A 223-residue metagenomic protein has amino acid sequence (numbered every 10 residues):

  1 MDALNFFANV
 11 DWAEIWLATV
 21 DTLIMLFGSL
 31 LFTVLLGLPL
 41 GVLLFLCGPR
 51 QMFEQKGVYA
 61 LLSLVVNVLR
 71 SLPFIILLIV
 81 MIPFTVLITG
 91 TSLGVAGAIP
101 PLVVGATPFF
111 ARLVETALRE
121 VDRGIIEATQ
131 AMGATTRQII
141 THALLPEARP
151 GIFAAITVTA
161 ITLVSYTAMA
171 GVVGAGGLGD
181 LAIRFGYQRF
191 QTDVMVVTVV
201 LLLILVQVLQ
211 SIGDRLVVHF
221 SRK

Functional and structural regions predicted by a protein language model:
I15-L46: Transmembrane alpha-helix signature in integral membrane proteins
L17, D21-M25, R70, F74-F109 (+1 more regions): Loop-to-helix entry region at the N-terminal start of transmembrane alpha-helices in multi-pass membrane transporters
L35-L40, A96-P100, V104-I126, I156-T157 (+2 more regions): Membrane-embedded alpha-helices of multi-pass transport/permease systems
L43, C47-P49, V196-K223: C-terminal transmembrane helix and the adjacent membrane-cytosol boundary/short C-terminal tail of inner/organellar
L43-V80, L102, T107, R112-T116 (+1 more regions): Cytoplasmic-entry segments and transmembrane alpha-helices of multi-pass inner-membrane transporters
L118-A148, Q188: Short helix-to-coil transition segments within interhelical loops that connect adjacent transmembrane helices
T136-M169: Transmembrane alpha-helices
Y166-V196, V200-L201, S221: Glycine-rich helix-loop "coupling/hinge" segments at transmembrane-helix boundaries in multipass transporters
